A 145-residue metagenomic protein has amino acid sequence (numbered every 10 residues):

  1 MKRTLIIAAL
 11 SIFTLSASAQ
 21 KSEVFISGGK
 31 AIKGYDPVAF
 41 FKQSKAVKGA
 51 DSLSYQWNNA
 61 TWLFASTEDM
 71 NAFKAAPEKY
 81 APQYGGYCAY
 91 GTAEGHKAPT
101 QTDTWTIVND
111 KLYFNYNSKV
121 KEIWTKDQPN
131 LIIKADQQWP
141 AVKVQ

Functional and structural regions predicted by a protein language model:
M1-S22: Bacterial Sec-dependent N-terminal signal peptides
Q20-Q145: Charged, low-complexity intrinsically disordered segments
